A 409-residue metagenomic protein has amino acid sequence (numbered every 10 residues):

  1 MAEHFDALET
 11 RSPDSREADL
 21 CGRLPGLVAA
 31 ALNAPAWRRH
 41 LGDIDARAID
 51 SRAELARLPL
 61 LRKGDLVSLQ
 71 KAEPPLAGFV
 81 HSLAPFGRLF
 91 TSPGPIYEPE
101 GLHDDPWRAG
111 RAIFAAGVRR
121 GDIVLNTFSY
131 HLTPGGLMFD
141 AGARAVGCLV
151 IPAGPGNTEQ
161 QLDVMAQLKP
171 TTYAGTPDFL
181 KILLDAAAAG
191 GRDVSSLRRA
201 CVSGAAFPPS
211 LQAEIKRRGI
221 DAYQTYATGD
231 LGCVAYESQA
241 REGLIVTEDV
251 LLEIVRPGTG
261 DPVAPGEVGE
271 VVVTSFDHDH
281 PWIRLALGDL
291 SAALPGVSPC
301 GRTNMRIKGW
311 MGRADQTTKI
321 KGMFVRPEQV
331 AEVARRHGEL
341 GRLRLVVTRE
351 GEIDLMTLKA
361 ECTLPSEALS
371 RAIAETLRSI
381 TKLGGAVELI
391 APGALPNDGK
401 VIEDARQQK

Functional and structural regions predicted by a protein language model:
M1, F5-A7, L61-R218, L231 (+2 more regions): Active-site phosphate/ATP/adenylate-binding loop shared across adenylate-forming ligases
M1-A115, R119-R120, T259, E352-T357 (+3 more regions): Nucleotide 5′-phosphate-binding alpha/beta core
G22, L168, R192-S195, L285 (+1 more regions): Structured loop/turn residues at beta-strand edges in well-structured enzyme cores
A31, S92, V124, Y173 (+5 more regions): Residue-level signal for inorganic ion chemistry
Y173, F276-L383, G399: AMP-binding/adenylate-forming catalytic core of the ANL superfamily
F207-S298: Conserved AMP-binding/adenylate-forming
Y223-T228, V347, E388-L389: Beta-strand->loop->alpha-helix junctions that form or flank phosphate-binding loops in nucleotide-handling enzymes
